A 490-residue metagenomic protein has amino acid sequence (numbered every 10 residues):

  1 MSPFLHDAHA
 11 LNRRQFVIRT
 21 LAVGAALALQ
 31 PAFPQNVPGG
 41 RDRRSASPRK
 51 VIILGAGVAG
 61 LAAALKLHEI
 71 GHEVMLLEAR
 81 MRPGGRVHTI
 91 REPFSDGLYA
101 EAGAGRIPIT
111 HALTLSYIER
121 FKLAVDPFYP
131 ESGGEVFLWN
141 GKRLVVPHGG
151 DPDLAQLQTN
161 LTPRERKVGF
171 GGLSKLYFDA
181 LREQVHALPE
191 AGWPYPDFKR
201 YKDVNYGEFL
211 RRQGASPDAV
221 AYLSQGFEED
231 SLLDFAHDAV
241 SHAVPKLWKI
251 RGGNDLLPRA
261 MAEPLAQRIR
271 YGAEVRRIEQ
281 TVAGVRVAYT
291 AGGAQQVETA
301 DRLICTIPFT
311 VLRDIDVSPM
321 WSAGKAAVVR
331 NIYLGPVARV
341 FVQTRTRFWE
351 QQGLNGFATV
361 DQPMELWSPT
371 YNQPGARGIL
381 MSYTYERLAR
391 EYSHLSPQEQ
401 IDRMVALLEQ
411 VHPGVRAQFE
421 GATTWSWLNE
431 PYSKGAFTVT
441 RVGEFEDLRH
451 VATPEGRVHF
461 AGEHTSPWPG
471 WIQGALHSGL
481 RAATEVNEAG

Functional and structural regions predicted by a protein language model:
M1-N12: N-terminal secretory signal peptides
N12-L29: N-terminal export leaders
R19, V37-P38, H148, G284-R286 (+5 more regions): Conserved flavin/dinucleotide-binding core of flavoenzymes
K50-L76: N-terminal Rossmann-like FAD-binding beta1-loop-alpha1 element of flavoenzymes
H68-I90: Glycine-rich FAD pyrophosphate-binding loop
S95-F170: Dinucleotide-binding Rossmann-like beta1-alpha1 core, especially the glycine-rich loop that anchors the ADP
S174-R277, V282, A291, T299 (+4 more regions): Active-site/ligand-binding neighborhood in enzyme catalytic cores
C305-W321: Flavin (primarily FAD) binding-site architecture
